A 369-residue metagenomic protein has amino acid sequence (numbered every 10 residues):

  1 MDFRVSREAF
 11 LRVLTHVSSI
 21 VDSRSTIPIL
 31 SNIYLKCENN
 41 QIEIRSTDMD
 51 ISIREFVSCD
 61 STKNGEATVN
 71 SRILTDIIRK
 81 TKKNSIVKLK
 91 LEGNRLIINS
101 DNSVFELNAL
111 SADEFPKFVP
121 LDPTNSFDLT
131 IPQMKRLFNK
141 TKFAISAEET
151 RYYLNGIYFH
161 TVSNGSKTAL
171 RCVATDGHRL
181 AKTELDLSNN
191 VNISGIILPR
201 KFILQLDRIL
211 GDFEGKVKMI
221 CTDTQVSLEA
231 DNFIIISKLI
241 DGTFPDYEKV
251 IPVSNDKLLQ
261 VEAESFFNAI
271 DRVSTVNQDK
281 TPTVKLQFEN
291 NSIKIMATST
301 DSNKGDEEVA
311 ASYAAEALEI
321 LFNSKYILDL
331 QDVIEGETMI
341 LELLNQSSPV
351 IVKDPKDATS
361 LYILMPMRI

Functional and structural regions predicted by a protein language model:
M1-I369: Structural preference for solvent-exposed beta-strand-turn elements and adjacent flexible terminal/loop segments within
